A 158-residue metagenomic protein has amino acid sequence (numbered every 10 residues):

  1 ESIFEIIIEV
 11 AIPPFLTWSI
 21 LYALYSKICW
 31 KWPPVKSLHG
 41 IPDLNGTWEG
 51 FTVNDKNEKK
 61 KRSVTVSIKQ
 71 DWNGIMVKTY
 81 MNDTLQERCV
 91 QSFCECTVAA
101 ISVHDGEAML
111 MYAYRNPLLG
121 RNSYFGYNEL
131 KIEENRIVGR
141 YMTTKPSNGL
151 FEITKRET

Functional and structural regions predicted by a protein language model:
E1-D43, V53-D55, R156-T158: Amphipathic/hydrophobic helical signal segments and adjacent flexible N-terminal regions that mediate secretion
P34-E157: Central antiparallel beta-sheet cores of small beta-barrel/beta-sandwich binding domains
